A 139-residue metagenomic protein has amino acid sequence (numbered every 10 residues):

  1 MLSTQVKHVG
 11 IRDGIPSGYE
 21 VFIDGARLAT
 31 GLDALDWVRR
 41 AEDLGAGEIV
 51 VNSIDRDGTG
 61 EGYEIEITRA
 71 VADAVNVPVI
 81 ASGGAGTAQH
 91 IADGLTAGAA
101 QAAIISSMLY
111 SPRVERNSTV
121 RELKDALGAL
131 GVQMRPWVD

Functional and structural regions predicted by a protein language model:
M1-S3, G60-T87, D125-W137: Alpha-helix-loop-beta-strand connector modules within alpha/beta enzyme cores
M1-V50, D55-R56: Conserved anion-binding
Q5, S53-G58, A81-V120: Glycine-rich phosphate-binding active-site loops on the catalytic face of alpha/beta enzymes
G10-Y19, G60-Y63, I91-D93, E115-R116: Short, well-ordered secondary-structure micro-motifs
G25-D33, T59, Y63, I67 (+1 more regions): Alpha-helix N-cap and loop-to-helix initiation/capping positions
V38, T68, I91-A92: Generic hydrophobic/aromatic pocket-lining and core-packing "Φ" positions
L44, A74, A97-G98: Structural motif
I49, V71, G94, L123: Conserved, mostly hydrophobic/aromatic
